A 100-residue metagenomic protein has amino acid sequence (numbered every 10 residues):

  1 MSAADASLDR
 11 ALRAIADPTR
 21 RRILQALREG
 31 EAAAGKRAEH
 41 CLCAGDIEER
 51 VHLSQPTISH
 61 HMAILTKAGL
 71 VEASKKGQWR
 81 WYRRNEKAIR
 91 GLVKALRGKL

Functional and structural regions predicted by a protein language model:
M1-L8: Short, intrinsically disordered or compositionally biased N-terminal tails of bacterial proteins
R10-R13, T19-S54, R80-A88: N-terminal helix-turn-helix DNA-binding core of bacterial DNA-binding proteins
Q25, S59-H61, Q78: Base-recognition residues in the alpha-helical recognition helix of bacterial helix-turn-helix
L27, A95-L96: Residue-level signal for well-ordered alpha-helical positions
E49, H60, T66-K67: Alpha-helical residues within the helix-turn-helix
K67-K76, R83: Beta-hairpin "wing" of winged helix-turn-helix
A88-K94: Basic, Lys/Arg-enriched C-terminal extension of HTH/homeodomain DNA-binding domains
